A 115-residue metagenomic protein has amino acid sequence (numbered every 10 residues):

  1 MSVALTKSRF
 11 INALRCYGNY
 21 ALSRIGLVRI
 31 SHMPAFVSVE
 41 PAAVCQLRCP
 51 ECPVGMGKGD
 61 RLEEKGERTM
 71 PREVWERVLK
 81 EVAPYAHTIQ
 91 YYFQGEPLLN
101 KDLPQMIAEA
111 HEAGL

Functional and structural regions predicted by a protein language model:
V3-L115: Conserved alpha-helical substructure of the radical SAM core
